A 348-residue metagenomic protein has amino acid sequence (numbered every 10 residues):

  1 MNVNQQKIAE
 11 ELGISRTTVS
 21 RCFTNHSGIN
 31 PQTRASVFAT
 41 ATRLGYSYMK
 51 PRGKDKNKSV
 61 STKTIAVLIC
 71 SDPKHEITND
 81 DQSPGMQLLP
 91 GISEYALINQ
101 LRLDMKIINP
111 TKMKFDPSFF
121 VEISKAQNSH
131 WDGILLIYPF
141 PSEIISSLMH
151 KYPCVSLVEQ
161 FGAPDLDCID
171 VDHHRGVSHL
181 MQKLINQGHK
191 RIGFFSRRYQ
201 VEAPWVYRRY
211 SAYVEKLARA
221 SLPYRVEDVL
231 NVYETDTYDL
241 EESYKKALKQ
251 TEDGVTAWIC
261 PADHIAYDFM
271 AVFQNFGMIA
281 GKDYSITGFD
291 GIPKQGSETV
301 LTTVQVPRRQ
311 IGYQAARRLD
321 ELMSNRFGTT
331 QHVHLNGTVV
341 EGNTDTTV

Functional and structural regions predicted by a protein language model:
M1-S61: N-terminal helix-turn-helix DNA-binding module of bacterial transcription factors
S47-F119, V214: Amphipathic helical "hinge" segments at domain boundaries
L97-M113, Y210, V214-L240: Short beta-strand elements in bilobed, periplasmic/extracellular small-molecule ligand-binding domains
M113-W131, D239-G254: Short, well-structured alpha-helical segments in soluble
I137-G176, H264, D290-L301: Flexible loop/hinge segments that line or gate small-molecule binding clefts
D167-F194, Y238-A247, V306-S324: Hydrophobic alpha-helical segments within soluble ligand-binding/sensing domains
L180-A220, Q331-T346: An alpha-beta-alpha
K245-V348: Flexible loop/turn connectors
